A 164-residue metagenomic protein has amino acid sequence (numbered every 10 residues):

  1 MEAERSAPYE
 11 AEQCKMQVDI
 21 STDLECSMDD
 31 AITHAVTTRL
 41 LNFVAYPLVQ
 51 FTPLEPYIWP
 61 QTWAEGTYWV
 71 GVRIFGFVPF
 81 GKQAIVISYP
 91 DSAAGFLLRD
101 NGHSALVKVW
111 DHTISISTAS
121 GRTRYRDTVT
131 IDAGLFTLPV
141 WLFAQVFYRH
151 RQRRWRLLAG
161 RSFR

Functional and structural regions predicted by a protein language model:
E2-A64: Hydrophobic ligand-binding cavity/cleft-lining segments
I20-T22, K82-P90, N101-G102, D111-T118: Hydrophobic/aromatic beta-strand elements that line small-molecule binding cavities or substrate pockets in beta-rich
E25-D29, S88-G95, S115-R124: A short, structured loop/turn motif at beta-sheet edges
D30-A35, I116, Y125-D127, R151: Hydrophobic pocket/interface hotspot
N42-F43, P53-N101: Glycine-rich portal/gate segments that line the openings of hydrophobic small-molecule binding cavities
L98-V146: Beta-strand/loop substructures that line and gate deep hydrophobic ligand-binding cavities in soluble
V146-L157: A non-catalytic, amphipathic alpha-helix used as a structural packing/dimerization or gating element in enzyme scaffolds
A159-R161: Short, linear, compositionally biased motifs with a strong N-terminal bias
